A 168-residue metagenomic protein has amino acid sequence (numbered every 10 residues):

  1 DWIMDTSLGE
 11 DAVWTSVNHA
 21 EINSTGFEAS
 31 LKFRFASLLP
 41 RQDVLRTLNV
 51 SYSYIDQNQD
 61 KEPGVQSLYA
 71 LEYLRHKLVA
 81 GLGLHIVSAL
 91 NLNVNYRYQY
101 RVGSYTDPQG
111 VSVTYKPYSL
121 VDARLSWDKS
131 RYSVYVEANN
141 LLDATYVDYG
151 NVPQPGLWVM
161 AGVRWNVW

Functional and structural regions predicted by a protein language model:
L8-G103: Gram-negative outer-membrane beta-barrel transporters
H19-N23, A70, S112-V113, P117 (+1 more regions): Residue-level "hotspot" positions that anchor or transmit function at local structural transition points
N23, Q42-V44, L74, P117-S119 (+2 more regions): Residue-level preference for beta-strand/loop junctions
S30-A36, G81-H85, R124-D128, Y135 (+1 more regions): Transmembrane beta-barrel domains of outer membrane proteins
Q99-Y105, T114, S126-W168: C-terminal beta-signal and adjacent terminal beta-strands/loops of Gram-negative outer-membrane beta-barrel proteins
